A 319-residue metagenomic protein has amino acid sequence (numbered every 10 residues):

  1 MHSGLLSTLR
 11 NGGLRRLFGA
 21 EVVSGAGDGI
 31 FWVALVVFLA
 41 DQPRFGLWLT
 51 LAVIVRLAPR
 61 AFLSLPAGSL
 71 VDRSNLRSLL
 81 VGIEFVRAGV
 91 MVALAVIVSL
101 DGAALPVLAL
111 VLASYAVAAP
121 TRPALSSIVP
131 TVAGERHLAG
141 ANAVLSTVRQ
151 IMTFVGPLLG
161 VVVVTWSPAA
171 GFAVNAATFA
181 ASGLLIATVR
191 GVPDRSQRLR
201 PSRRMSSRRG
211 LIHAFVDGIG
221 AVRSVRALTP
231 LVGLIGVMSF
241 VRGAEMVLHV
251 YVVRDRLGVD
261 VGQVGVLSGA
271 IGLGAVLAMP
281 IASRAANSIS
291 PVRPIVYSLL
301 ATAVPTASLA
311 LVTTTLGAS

Functional and structural regions predicted by a protein language model:
M1-S319: Alpha-helical transmembrane-bundle signature of multi-pass membrane transport and export proteins
